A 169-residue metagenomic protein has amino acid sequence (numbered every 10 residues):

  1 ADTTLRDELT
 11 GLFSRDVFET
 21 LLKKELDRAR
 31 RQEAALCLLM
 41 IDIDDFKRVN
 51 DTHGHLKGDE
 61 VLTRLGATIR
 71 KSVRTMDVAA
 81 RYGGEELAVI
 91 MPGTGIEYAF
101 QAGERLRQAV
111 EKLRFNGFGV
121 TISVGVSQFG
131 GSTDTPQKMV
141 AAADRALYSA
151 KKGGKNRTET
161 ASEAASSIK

Functional and structural regions predicted by a protein language model:
A1-D2, R15-A35, G66-R74, P92: Short regulatory alpha-helical coupling segments that immediately precede and/or link into cyclic nucleotide signaling
D2-T20, I41-G54, T63: Conserved nucleotide-binding and Mg2+-coordinating catalytic segments in signaling enzymes
C37, S123: Cell-envelope/extracellular polymer assembly enzymes that use nucleotide-activated donors
D51, M91-T94, F129-G130: Residue-level recognition of strand-loop junctions within catalytic nucleotide-signaling folds
V61-R64, A88-R105, M139: Short helix/loop segment flanking the catalytic signature motif in cyclic-nucleotide metabolism enzymes
G66-R70, Y98-N116, A142-D144: Alpha-helical scaffold within the catalytic cores of cyclic-nucleotide enzymes
V78-R81: A short pre-motif secondary-structure segment
E97-G103, F129-K169: Catalytic-core segments of nucleotide cyclases and related cyclic-nucleotide turnover enzymes
